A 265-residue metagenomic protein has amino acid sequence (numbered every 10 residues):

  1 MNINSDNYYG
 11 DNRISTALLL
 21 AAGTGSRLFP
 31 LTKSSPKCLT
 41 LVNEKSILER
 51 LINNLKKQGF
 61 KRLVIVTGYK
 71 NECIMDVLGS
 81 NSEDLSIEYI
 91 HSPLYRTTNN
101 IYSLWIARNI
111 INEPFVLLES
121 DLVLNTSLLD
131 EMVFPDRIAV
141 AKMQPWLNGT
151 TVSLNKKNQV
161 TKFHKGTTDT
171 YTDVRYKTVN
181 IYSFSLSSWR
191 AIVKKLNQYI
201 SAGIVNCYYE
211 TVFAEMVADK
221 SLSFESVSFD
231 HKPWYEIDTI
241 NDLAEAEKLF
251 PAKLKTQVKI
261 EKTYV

Functional and structural regions predicted by a protein language model:
N2-A17, R175-V265: Conserved alpha/beta core of the MobA/IspD/sugar-nucleotide pyrophosphorylase nucleotidyltransferase superfamily
N2-L19, K45-P114, I204: Conserved N-terminal catalytic core of the sugar/cofactor nucleotidyltransferase
R27, C73-D76, S127, A191 (+2 more regions): Phosphate- and divalent-cation-binding pockets in alpha/beta enzyme and binding domains that engage nucleotide-derived
S34-E49: Short catalytic helix/loop segments, enriched in acidic residues and glycine and frequently bearing histidine
C38, S86-E88, Q159, S223-E225: Conserved beta-strand segments of alpha/beta enzyme cores
L39, V152-L154, S226: A structural signal for short hydrophobic beta-strand segments in well-ordered beta-sheet cores
E113-V123: Short beta-strand-to-loop acidic/aromatic patch adjacent to the donor-nucleotide binding site
N125-I200: Conserved core of the sugar-phosphate nucleotidyltransferase
